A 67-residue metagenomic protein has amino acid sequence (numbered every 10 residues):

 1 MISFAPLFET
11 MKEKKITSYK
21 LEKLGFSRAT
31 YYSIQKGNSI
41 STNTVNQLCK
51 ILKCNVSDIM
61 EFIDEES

Functional and structural regions predicted by a protein language model:
M1-Y19: A short, Lys/Arg-rich alpha-helix, primarily the initiator
M11, E22, C49: The alpha-helix within a helix-turn-helix
K15, G25-F26, K53: Central "turn" residue of the DNA-binding helix-turn-helix
Y19, A29, S57: Key DNA-contact positions within bacterial/archaeal DNA-binding proteins
E22, Y32-S33, N46, M60: Key DNA-contacting residues within the recognition helix of helix-turn-helix
F26-I40: Recognition helix of helix-turn-helix/homeodomain-like DNA-binding domains that insert into the DNA major groove
G37-K50: Short, basic-rich loop-to-helix N-cap that marks the start of a DNA-contacting helix
K53-S67: Short C-terminal boundary/hinge segments that cap the last helix of small helical domains
